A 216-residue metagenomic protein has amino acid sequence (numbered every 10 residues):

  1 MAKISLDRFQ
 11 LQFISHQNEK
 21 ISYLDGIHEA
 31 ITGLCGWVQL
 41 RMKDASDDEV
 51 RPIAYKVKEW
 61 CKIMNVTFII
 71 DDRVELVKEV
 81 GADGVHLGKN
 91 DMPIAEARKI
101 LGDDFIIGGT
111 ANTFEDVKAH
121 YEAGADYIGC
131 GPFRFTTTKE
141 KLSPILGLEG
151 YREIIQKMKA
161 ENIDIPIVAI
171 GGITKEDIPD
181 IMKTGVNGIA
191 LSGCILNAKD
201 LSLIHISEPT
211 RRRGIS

Functional and structural regions predicted by a protein language model:
M1-H86, D91-M92, I100-F114, K118-D126 (+4 more regions): Conserved N-terminal beta1-alpha1 strand-loop-helix module at the mouth
R51-Y55, S143-R152: Charged helix-capping and loop-helix junction motifs
K89-E96, G129-K141, T184-L203: Glycine-rich phosphate-binding active-site loops on the catalytic face of alpha/beta enzymes
A97, H120, I154, I181 (+1 more regions): Hydrophobic packing residues within well-ordered alpha-helices of enzyme cores
F114-P144: Histidine/lysine/aspartate-rich catalytic loop segments that bind and position anionic ligands
K157-N162: Alpha-helix termini
A169-T174: Glycine-rich adenosine-cofactor-binding loop
I204-S216: Single conserved hydrophobic/aromatic residue that forms the stacking wall/gate of nucleotide- or nucleobase-binding
